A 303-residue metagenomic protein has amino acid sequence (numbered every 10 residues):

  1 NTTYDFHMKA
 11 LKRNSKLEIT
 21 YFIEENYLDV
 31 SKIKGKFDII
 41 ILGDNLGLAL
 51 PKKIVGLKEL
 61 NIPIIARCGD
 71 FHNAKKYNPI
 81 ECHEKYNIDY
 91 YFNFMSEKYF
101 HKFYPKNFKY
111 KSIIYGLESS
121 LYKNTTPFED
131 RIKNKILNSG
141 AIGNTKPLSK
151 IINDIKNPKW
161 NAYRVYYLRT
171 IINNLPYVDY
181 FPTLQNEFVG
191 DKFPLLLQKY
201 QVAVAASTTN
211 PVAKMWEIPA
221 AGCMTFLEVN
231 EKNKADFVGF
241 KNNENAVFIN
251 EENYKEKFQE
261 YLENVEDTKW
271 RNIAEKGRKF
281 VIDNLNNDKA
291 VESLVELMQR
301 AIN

Functional and structural regions predicted by a protein language model:
N1-F37, I41-E217, M224-V238, D288 (+1 more regions): Nucleotide-sugar donor-binding catalytic core of glycosyltransferases
K32-I33, L196, K257-Y261, L297: CheY-like receiver
M215, C223, I249-N250, W270 (+1 more regions): Active-site/pore-lining binding-face segments in mid-to-C-terminal subdomains
P219-A220, R278: Short, surface-exposed helix/turn micro-motifs that flank interaction/cofactor sites
N242-I249: A short acidic/histidine/glycine-rich donor-binding loop in glycosyltransferase catalytic cores
N250-K269: C-terminal "capping" alpha-helix adjacent to the active site of nucleotide-linked donor transferases in cell-envelope
D267-Q299: A charged, aromatic-enriched C-terminal amphipathic alpha-helix characteristic of glycosyltransferases across folds
